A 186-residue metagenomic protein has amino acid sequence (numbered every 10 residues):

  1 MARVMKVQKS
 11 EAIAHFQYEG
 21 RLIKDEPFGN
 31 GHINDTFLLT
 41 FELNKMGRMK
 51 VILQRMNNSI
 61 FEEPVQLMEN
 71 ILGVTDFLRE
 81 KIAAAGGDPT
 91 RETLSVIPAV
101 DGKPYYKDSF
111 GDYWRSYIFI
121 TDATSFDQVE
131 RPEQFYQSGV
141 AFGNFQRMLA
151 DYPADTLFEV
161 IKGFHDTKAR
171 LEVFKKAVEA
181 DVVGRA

Functional and structural regions predicted by a protein language model:
M1-P27, V74-L78: Juxta-kinase regulatory segment immediately upstream of eukaryotic protein kinase catalytic domains
K24-G184: Conserved ATP-binding subdomain of kinase catalytic cores across diverse folds
